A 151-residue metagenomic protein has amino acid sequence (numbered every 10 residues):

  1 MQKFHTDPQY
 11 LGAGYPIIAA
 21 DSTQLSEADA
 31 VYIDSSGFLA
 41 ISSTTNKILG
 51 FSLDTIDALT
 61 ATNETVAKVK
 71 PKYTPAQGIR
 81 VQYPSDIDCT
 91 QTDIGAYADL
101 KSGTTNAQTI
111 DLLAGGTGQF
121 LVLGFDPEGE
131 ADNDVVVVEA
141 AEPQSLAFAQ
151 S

Functional and structural regions predicted by a protein language model:
M1-S151: Surface-exposed, low-hydrophobicity beta-strand/loop segments enriched in small/polar/acidic residues
